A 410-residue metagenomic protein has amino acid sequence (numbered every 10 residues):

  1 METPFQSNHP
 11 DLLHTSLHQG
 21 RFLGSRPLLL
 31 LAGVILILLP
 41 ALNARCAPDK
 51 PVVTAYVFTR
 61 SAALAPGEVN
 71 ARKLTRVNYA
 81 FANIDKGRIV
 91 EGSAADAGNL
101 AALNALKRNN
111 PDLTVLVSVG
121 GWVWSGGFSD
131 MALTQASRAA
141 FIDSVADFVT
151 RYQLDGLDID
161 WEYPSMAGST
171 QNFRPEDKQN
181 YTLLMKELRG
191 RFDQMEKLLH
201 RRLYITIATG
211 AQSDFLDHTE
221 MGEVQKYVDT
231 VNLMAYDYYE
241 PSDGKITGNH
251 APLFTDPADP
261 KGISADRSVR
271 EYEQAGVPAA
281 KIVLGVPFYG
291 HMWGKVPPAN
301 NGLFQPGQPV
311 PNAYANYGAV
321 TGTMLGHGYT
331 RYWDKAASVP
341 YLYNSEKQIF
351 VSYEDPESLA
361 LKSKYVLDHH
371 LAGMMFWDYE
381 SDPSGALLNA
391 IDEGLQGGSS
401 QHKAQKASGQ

Functional and structural regions predicted by a protein language model:
M1-G24: N-terminal secretory signal peptides that target proteins for export/translocation
L30-P40: Bacterial N-terminal signal peptides
L42-C46: Sec/Tat signal peptide C-region and signal peptidase I cleavage site
A47-V149, S165-M166, E176, M185-E187 (+4 more regions): Glycan-recognition patch characteristic of GH18 chitinases/ENGases and related GlcNAc/peptidoglycan-binding proteins
P51, P111-V115, Q153-D155, R201-L203 (+3 more regions): Short, well-ordered coil/turn segments that N-cap beta-strands
T54, K86-G98, P164-G322: Substrate-binding surface in catalytic domains of secreted glycosidases
V77, V117, I159, L188 (+4 more regions): Conserved, mostly hydrophobic/aromatic
V119, Y239-A251, D256-D259, V286-Y365 (+1 more regions): Glycan-binding loop/region signatures in secreted carbohydrate-active enzymes
